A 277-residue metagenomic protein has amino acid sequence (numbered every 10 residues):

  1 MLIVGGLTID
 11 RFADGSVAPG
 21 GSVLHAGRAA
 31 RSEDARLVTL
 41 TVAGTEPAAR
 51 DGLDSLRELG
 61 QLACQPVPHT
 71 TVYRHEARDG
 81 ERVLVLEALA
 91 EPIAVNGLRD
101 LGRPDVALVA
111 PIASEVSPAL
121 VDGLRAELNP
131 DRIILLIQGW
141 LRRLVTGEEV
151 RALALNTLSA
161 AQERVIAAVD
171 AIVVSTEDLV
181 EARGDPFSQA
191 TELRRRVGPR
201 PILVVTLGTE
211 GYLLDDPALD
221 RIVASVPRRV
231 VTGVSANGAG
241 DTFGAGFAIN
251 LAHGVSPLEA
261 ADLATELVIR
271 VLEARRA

Functional and structural regions predicted by a protein language model:
M1-T8: Short, hydrophobic/glycine-enriched beta-strand segments
T8-R11, W140-R142, L179, V230-T232: A short, flexible beta-alpha/helix-coil linker loop
T8-V17, R31-I134: Conserved N-terminal subdomain of the carbohydrate kinase-like
D10-G21, H25-A26, E33, P257 (+1 more regions): N-terminal pre-catalytic "stem/leader" segment of glycosyltransferase-like enzymes
G27-R36, N250-A252: Alpha-helix C-terminal capping segments
R28, Y73-H75, G211-D215: Short beta-strand scaffold segments in enzyme catalytic cores
V106-Q189, E210-G211: Conserved beta-alpha-beta core of the PfkB/ribokinase-like small-molecule kinase fold
T157-E163, F187-A277: Conserved phosphate-binding/catalytic region of the ribokinase-like
